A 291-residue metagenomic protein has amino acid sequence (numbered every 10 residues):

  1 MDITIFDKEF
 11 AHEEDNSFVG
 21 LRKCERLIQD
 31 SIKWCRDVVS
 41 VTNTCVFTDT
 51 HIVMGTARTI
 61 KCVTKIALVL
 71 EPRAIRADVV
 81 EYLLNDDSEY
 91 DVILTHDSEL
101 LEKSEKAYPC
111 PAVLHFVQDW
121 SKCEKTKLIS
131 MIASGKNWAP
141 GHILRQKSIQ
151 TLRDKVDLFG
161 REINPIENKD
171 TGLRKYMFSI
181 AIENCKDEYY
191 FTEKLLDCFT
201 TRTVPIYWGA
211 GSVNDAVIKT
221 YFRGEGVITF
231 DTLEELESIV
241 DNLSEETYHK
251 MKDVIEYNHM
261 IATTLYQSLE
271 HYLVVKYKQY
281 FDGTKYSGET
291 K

Functional and structural regions predicted by a protein language model:
M1-V69, R73-D157, N164, N168-S179 (+1 more regions): Pol beta-like nucleotidyltransferase catalytic core
N184-K186: Active-site-proximal helix/loop microenvironment of the serine DD-peptidase/beta-lactamase transpeptidase fold
